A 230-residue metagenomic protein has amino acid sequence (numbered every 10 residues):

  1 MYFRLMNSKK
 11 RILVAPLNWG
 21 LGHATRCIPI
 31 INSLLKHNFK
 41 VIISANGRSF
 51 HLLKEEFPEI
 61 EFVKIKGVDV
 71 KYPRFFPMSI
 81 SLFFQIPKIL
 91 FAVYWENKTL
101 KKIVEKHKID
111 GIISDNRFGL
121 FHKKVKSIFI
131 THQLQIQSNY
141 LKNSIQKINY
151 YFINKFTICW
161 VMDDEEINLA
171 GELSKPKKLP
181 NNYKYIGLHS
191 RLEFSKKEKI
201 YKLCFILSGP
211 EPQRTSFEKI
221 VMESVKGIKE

Functional and structural regions predicted by a protein language model:
K9-R11, L17-N18, K36-H37, V41-I86: Conserved nucleotide-sugar phosphate-binding/catalytic loop shared by glycosyltransferases and other
R11, D110-G111, I158, K202: Structural motif
R26, S33, L192, L203-E230: Conserved catalytic-core segment of nucleotide-activated headgroup transferases in glycan assembly
F39, K124-K126, F156-T157, N181: A short helix->loop->beta-strand "cap" motif at the edges of active sites that frequently abuts
V41-G47, I158-D164, E230: Short internal beta-strands
A45-H51, I112-G119, S190-R191: Short, polar loop motifs at secondary-structure junctions
M78-G119: Conserved nucleotide-sugar donor-binding subdomain of glycosyltransferases
T131, I136-N143, K147-Q213: A nucleotide-sugar donor-handling region in carbohydrate enzymes
